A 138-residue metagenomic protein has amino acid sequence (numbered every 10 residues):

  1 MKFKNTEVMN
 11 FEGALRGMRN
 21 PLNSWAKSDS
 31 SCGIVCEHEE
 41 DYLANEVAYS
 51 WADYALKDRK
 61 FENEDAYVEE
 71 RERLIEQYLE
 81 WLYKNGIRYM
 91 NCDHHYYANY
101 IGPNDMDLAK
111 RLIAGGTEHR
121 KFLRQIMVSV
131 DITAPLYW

Functional and structural regions predicted by a protein language model:
M1-W138: A conserved ligand/cofactor-binding region detector
